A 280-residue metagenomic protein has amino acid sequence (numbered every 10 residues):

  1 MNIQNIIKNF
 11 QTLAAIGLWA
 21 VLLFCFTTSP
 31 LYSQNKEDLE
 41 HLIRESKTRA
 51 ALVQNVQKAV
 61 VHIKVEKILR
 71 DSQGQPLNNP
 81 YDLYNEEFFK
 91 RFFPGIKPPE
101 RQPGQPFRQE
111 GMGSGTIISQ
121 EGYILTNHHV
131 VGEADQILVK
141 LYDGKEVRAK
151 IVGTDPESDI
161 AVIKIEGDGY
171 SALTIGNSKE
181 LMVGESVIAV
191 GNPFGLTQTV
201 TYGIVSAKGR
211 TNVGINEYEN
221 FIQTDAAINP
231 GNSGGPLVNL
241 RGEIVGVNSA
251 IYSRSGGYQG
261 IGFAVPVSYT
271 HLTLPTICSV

Functional and structural regions predicted by a protein language model:
M1, K8, L31, A51-Q54: Intrinsic low-complexity/disordered segments
I3-L18: Bacterial N-terminal signal peptides that target proteins for export
I6, A20-L22, Y84-N85, F89: N-terminal leader/targeting signatures
Q11, F26-T27, P275: Intrinsically disordered/low-complexity terminal segments and short unstructured peptides
I16-T27: Bacterial N-terminal signal peptides
C25-N35: Bacterial Sec-dependent signal peptides at the C-terminal "C-region" and cleavage site
S33-L272: Serine-dependent protease modules
H271-V280: Single conserved hydrophobic/aromatic residue that forms the stacking wall/gate of nucleotide- or nucleobase-binding
